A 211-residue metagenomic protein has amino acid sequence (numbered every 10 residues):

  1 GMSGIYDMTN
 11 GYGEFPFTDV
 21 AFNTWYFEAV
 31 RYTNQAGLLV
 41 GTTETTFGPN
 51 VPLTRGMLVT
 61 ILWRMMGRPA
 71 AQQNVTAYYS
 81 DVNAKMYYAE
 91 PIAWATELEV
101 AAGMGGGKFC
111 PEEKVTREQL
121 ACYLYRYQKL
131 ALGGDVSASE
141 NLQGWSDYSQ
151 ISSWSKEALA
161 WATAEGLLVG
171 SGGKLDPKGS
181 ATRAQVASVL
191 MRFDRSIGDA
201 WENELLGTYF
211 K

Functional and structural regions predicted by a protein language model:
M2-F27, Q35, L39-P91, L98-E118 (+3 more regions): Feature responds to low-complexity, polar/acidic, surface-exposed segments characteristic of secreted/exported proteins
L159: Catalytic cores of secreted/periplasmic or lumenal enzymes
R183-Q185, L190: Non-catalytic cell-wall polysaccharide-engagement segments
